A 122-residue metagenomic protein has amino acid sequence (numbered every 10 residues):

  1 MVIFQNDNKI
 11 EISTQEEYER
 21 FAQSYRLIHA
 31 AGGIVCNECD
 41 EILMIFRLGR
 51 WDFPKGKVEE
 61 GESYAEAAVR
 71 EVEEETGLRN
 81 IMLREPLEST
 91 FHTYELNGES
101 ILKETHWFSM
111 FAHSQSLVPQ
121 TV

Functional and structural regions predicted by a protein language model:
V2-G32: Acidic, metal-coordinating catalytic segment for phosphate/diphosphate chemistry, firing primarily on the Nudix
Q23, K57-V58: Short, surface-exposed loop/turn motifs that are enriched in glycine and acidic residues and include a nearby proline
E41-I42: Entry beta-strands of beta-propeller and related beta-repeat scaffolds
R47-L48: C-terminal lobe/hinge of AMP-binding adenylation domains
P54: Compact nucleic-acid interaction/catalytic patches
V58-V122: Unchanged
